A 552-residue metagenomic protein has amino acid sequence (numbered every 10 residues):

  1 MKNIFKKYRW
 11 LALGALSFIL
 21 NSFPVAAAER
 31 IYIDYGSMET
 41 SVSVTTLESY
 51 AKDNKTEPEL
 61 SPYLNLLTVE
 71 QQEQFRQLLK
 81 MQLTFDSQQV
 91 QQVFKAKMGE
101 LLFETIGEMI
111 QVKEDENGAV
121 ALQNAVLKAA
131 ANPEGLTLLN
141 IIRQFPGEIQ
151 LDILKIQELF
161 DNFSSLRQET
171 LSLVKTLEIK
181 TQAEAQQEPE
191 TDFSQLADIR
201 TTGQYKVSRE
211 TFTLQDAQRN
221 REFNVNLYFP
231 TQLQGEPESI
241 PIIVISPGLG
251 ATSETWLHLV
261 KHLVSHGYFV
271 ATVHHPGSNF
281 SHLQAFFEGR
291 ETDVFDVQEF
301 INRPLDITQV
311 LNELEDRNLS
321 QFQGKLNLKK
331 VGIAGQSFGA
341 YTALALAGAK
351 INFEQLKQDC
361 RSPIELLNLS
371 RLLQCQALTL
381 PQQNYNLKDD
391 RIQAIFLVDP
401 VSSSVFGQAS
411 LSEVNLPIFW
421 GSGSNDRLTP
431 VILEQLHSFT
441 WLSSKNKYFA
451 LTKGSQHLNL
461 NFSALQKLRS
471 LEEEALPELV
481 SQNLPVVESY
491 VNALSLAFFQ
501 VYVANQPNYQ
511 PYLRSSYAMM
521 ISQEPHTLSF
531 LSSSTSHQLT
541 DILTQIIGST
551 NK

Functional and structural regions predicted by a protein language model:
E39, A51-D192: Mature extracellular/secreted ectodomains of secretory-pathway proteins
A183-E238: N-terminal cap/lid segment of alpha/beta-hydrolase-fold proteins
P237-G248: Short beta-strand element of the alpha/beta-hydrolase
G248, G335-A343: Gly/Ala-rich beta-loop-alpha elbow adjacent to hydrolase catalytic centers
G250, E254-H258, H262, H274-I301: Cap/lid segment of the alpha/beta-hydrolase catalytic domain
T292-L328, A345, Q355-L373: Alpha/beta-hydrolase active-site loop
E354-G407, L416, R427: Mobile cap/lid helix-loop segments that gate and shape the active-site cleft of serine hydrolases
S412-E488: Active-site-adjacent alpha-helix of alpha/beta-hydrolase-fold enzymes
